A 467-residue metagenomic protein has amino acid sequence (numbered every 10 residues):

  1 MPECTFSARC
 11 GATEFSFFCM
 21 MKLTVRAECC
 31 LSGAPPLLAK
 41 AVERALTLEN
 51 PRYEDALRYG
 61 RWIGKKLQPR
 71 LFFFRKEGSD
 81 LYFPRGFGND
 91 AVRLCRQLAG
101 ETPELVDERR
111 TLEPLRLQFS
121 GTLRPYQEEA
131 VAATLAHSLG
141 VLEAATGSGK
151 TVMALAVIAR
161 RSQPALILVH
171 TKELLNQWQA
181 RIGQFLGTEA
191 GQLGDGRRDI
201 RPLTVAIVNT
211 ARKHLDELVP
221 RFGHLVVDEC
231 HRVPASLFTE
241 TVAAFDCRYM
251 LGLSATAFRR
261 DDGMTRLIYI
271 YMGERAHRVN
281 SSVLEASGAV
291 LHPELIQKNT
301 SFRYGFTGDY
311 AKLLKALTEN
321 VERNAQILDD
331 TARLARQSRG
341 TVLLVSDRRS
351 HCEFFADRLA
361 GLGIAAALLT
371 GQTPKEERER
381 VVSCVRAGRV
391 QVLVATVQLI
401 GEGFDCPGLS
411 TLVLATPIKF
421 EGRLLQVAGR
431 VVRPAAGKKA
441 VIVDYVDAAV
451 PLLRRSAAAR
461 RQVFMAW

Functional and structural regions predicted by a protein language model:
H137-V157: Walker A/P-loop
L174-G196: Conserved helix-turn-beta segment of the N-terminal RecA-like "Helicase ATP-binding" lobe in SF1/SF2 helicases
R232-L291: Post-DEXD/H (motif II) to motif III coupling segment of the RecA-like Helicase ATP-binding lobe
D309-V342: Conserved interdomain hinge at the start of the Helicase C-terminal
A367-T396: Conserved helicase ATPase core of P-loop NTP-dependent helicases/translocases
F404-P417, V441-V443: A short beta-strand element within the Helicase C-terminal
F420-A436: Conserved SF2 helicase motif VI
V431-R454: Conserved segment of the helicase C-terminal RecA-like domain
